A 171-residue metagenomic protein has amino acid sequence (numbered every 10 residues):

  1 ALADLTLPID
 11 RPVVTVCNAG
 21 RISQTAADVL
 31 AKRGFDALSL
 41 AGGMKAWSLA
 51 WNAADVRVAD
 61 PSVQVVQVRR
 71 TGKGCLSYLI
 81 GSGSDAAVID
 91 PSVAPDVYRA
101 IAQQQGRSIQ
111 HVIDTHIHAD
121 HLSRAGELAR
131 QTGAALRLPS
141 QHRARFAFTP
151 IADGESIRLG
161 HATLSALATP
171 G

Functional and structural regions predicted by a protein language model:
L2-I9, R99-Q105, T149, S156-G160: Short amphipathic alpha-helix with an adjacent loop that forms part of the alpha/beta core around
L2-K45: Catalytic cysteine-centered active loop of the rhodanese-like fold, especially the PTP/DSP P-loop
P8-V14, P95-R137: Active-site metal-binding motif and surrounding structural segment of the metallo-beta-lactamase
S23, I113-H116, T169: Ser/Thr-glycine-rich phosphate-binding loops at phosphate-binding pockets of nucleotides, nucleotide cofactors
A27-K32, D36-A59, S82-P91: Metallo-beta-lactamase
L40, R137-S140: Generic beta-sheet signal
R57-R107, S156: Conserved beta-strand hairpin/beta-sheet module of binuclear metal-dependent hydrolase folds, prominently
